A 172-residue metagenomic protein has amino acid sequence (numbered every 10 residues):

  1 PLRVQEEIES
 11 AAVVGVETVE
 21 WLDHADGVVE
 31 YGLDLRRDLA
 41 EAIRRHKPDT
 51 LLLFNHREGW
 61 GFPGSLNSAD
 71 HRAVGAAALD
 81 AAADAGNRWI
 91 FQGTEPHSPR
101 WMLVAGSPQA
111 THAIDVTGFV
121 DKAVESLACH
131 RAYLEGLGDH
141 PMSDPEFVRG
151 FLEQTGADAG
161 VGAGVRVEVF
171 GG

Functional and structural regions predicted by a protein language model:
P1-D49: Active-site rim/loop-helix segments in enzyme catalytic domains that contact anionic ligands
G32-G172: Metal-dependent de-N-acetylase/amidase catalytic core
